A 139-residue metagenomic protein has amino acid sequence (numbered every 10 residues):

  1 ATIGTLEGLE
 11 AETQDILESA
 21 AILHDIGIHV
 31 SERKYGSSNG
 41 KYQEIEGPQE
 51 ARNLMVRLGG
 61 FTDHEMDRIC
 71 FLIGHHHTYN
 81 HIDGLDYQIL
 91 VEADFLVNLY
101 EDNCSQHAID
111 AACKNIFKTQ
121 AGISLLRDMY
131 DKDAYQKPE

Functional and structural regions predicted by a protein language model:
A1-L17, P48-G59: Alpha-helical phosphate/pyrophosphate-handling elements in metalloenzyme active cores
T2-A11, L23, G60, H75-E139: Divalent metal-dependent phosphate-bond-processing catalytic cores, especially two-metal-ion Mg2+/Mn2+ enzymes that act
E12-E18, H64-R68, G84-L85: Alpha-helix N-cap and coil->helix boundary residues
Q14-G36, G47, C70-H77, D94: His-Asp-centered metal-binding catalytic motifs of divalent-metal-dependent phosphohydrolases/nucleases
I28-C70: Helix-adjacent hinge/juxtasegments
